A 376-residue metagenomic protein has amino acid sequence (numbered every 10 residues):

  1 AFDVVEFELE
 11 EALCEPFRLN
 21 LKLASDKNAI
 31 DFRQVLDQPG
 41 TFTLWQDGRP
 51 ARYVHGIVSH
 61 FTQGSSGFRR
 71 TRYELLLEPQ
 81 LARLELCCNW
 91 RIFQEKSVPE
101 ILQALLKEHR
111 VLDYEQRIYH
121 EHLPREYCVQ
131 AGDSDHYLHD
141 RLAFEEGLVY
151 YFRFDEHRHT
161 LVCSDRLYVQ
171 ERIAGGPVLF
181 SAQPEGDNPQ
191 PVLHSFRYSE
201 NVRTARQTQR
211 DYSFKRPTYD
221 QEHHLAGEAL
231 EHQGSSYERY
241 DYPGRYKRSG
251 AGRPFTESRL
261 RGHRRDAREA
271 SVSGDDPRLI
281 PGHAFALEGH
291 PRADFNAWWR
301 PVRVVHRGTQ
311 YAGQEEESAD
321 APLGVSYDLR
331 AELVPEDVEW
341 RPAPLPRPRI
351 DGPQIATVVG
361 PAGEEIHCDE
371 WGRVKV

Functional and structural regions predicted by a protein language model:
A1-V376: Amphipathic alpha-helical and helix-coil boundary elements used as assembly and membrane-proximal scaffolds
